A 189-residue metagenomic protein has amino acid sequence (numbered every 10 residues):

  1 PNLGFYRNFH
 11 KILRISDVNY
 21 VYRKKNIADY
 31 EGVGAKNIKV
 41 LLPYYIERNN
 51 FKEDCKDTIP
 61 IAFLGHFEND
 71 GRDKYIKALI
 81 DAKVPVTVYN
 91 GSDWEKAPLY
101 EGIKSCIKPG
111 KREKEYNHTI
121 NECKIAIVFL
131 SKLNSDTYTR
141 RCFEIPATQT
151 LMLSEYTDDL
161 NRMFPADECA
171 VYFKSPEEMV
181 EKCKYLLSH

Functional and structural regions predicted by a protein language model:
P1: Short beta-strand/loop segments at the ligand-binding rim of alpha/beta enzyme cores
G4-Y172: Nucleotide-sugar donor-binding catalytic core of glycosyltransferases
S175-H189: C-terminal "capping" alpha-helix adjacent to the active site of nucleotide-linked donor transferases in cell-envelope
